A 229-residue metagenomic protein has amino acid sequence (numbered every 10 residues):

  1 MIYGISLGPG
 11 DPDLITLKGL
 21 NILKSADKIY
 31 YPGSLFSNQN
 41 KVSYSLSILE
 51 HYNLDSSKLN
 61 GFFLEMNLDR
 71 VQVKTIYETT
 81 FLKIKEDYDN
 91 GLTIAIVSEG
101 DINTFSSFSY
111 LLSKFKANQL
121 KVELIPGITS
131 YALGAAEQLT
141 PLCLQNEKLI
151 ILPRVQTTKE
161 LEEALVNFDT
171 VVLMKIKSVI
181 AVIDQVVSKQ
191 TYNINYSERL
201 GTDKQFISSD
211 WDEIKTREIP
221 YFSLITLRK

Functional and structural regions predicted by a protein language model:
M1-P12, L17-L20, K24-L120, D212-K215 (+2 more regions): Class I S-adenosyl-L-methionine
I2, L165-K229: A contiguous loop/helix-start segment that scaffolds small-molecule binding in enzyme catalytic cores
N21-I22, Y88, P141-Q145, E162-V166 (+2 more regions): Solvent-exposed alpha-helices and their adjacent loops that cap or buttress functional pockets in soluble metabolic
S34-F36, E99, K121, K148 (+1 more regions): Flexible, glycine/proline-enriched loop segments at strand-loop-helix junctions that form or flank small-ligand binding
F36-Q39, T129-A132, I180, T202-K204: Short gly/pro/ser/thr-enriched loop/turn and capping motifs at secondary-structure boundaries
E65-R70, S130, T157-K159, T202-Q205: A short acidic, often aromatic-flanked loop/helix-cap motif at beta-alpha or helix-coil junctions that lines enzyme
V73-T80, Q138-T140, A164-F168, S208-I214: Short, surface-exposed amphipathic charged segments that create phosphate/polyanion-binding patches used for binding
G100-A164: Class I SAM-dependent methyltransferase SAM-binding "motif I" and its flanking Rossmann-like core
